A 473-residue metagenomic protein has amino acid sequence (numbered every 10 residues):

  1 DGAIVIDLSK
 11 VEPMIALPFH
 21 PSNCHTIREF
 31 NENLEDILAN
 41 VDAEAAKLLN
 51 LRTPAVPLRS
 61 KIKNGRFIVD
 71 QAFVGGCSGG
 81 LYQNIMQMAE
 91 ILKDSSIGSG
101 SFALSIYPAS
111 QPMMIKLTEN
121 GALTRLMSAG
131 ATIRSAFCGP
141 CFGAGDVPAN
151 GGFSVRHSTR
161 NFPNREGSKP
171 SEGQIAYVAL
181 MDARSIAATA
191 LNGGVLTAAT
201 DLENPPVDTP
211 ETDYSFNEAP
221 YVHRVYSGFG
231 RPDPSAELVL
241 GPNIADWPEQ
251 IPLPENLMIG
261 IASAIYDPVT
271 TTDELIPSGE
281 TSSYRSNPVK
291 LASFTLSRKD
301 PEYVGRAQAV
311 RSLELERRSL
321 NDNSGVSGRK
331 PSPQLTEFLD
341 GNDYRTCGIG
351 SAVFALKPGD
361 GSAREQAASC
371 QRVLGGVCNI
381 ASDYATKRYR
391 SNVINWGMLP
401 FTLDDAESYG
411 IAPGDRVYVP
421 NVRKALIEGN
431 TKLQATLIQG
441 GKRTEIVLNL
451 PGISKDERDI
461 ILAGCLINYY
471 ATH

Functional and structural regions predicted by a protein language model:
D1-H473: Fe-S-dependent hydro-lyases/dehydratases of central metabolism
